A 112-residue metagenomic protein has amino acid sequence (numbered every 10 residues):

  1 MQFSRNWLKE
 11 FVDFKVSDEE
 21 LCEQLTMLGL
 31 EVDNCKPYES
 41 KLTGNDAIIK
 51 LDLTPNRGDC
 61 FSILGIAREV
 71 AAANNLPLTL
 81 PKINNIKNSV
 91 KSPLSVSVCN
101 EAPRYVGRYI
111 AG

Functional and structural regions predicted by a protein language model:
M1-G112: Phosphate-rich ligand and nucleic-acid binding surfaces
